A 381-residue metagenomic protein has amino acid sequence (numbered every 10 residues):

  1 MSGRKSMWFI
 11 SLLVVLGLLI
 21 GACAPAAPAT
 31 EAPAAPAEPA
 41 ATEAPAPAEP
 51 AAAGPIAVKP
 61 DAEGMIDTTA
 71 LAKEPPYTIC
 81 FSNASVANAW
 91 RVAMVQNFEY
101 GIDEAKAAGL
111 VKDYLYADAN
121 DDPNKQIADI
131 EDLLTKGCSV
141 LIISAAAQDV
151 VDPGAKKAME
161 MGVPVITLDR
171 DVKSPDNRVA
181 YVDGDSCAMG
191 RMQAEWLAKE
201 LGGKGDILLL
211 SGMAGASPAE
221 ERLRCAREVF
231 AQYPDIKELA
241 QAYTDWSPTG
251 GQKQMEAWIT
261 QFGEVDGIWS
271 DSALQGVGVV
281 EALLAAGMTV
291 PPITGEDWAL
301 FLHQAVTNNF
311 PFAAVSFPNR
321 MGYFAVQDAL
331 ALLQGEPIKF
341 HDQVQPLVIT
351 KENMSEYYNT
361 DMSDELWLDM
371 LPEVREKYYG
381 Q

Functional and structural regions predicted by a protein language model:
M1-L12: Bacterial N-terminal signal peptides that target proteins for export
L13-V14, G162: Detector for intrinsically disordered, low-structure N-terminal pre-sequences
V15-L16, R375: N-terminal non-cleavable signal-anchor helices
G17-A22: C-terminal motif of bacterial Sec signal peptides marking the signal peptidase cleavage site
A24-Q381: A residue-level marker of the well-folded mature domains of exported/periplasmic proteins
